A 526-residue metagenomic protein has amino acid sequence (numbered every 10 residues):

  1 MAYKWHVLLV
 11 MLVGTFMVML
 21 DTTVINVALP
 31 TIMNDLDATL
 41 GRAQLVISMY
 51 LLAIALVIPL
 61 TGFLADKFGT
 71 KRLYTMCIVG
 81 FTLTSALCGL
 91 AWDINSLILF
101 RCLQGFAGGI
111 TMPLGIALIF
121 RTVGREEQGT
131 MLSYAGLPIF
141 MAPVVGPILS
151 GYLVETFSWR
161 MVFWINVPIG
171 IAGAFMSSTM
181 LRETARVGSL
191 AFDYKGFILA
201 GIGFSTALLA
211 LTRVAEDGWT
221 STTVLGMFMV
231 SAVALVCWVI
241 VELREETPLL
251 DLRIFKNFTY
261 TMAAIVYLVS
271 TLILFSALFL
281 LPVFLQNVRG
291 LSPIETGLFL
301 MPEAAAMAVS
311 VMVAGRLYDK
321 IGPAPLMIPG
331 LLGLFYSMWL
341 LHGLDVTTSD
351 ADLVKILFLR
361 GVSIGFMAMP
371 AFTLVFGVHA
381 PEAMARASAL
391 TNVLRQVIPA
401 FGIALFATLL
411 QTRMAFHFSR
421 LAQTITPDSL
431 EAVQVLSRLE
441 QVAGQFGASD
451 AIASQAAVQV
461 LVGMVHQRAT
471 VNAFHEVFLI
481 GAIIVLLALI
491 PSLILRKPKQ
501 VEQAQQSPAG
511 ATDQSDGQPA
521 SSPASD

Functional and structural regions predicted by a protein language model:
W5-L20, I25-V27, L40-I47, M161 (+6 more regions): 12-transmembrane solute porter fold
V18, I47-Y50, I54, F81 (+10 more regions): Structural signature of transmembrane alpha-helices in multi-pass secondary transporters
V24, A28, L60, I110-L114 (+3 more regions): Transmembrane alpha-helix boundary/hinge residues in polytopic small-molecule transporters
A28-L56, I98: Extracellular/periplasmic helix-loop-helix junction of adjacent transmembrane segments in MFS-like secondary
L51, I58-G196, T222: Helix-loop-helix hairpins in multi-pass membrane proteins, especially solute transporters
P168-A185, G203-R213, S231-R244, A488-R496: C-terminal membrane-cytosol helix-exit motif in multi-pass small-molecule transporters
Q396-K497, V501-D526: Hydrophobic transmembrane architecture of multi-pass small-molecule transporters
